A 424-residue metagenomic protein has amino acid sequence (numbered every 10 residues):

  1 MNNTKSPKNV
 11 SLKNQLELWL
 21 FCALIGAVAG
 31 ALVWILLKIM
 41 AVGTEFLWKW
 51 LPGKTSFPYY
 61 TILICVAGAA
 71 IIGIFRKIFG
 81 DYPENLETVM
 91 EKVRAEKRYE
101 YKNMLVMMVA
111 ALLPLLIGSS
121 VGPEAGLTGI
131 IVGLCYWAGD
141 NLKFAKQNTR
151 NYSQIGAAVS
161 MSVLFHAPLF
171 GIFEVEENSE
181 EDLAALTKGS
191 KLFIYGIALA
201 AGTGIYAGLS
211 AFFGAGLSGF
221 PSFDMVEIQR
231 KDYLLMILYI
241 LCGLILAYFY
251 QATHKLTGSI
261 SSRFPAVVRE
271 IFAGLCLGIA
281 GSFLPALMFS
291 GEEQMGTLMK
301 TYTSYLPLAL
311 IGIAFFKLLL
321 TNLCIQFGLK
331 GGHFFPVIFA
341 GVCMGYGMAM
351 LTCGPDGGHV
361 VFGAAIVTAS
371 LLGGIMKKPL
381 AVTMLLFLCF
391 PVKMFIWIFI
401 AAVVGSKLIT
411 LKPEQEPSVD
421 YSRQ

Functional and structural regions predicted by a protein language model:
M1-Q424: Alpha-helical transmembrane segments and immediately membrane-proximal extracytoplasmic
